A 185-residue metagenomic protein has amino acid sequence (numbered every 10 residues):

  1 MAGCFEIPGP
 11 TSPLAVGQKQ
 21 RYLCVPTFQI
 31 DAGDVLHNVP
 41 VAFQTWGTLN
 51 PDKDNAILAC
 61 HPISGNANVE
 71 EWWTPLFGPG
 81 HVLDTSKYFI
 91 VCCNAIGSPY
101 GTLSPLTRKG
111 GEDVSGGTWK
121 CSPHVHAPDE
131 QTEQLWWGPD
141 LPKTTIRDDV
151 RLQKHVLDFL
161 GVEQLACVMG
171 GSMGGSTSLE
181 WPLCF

Functional and structural regions predicted by a protein language model:
M1-A56: Catalytic-loop region of hydrolases
I30-A32, F77-H81, H155-V156, T177-E180 (+1 more regions): Catalytic micro-motifs at enzyme active sites that drive phosphoryl/nucleotidyl and oxygen chemistry
L36, K143-I146: Flexible, glycine- and charge-enriched loops at secondary-structure boundaries
N38, D148, S176: Short, well-structured alpha-helical interface segments that form or flank functional binding sites
Q44-V114: N-terminal cap/lid subdomain of alpha/beta-hydrolase-fold enzymes
G101-T102, S122, S172: Short linear Ser/Thr-Pro motifs
S115-D140, R147-C167, L179, C184: Conserved acidic catalytic loop of the alpha/beta-hydrolase fold
G170, G174, S178: Gly/Ala-rich beta-loop-alpha elbow adjacent to hydrolase catalytic centers
